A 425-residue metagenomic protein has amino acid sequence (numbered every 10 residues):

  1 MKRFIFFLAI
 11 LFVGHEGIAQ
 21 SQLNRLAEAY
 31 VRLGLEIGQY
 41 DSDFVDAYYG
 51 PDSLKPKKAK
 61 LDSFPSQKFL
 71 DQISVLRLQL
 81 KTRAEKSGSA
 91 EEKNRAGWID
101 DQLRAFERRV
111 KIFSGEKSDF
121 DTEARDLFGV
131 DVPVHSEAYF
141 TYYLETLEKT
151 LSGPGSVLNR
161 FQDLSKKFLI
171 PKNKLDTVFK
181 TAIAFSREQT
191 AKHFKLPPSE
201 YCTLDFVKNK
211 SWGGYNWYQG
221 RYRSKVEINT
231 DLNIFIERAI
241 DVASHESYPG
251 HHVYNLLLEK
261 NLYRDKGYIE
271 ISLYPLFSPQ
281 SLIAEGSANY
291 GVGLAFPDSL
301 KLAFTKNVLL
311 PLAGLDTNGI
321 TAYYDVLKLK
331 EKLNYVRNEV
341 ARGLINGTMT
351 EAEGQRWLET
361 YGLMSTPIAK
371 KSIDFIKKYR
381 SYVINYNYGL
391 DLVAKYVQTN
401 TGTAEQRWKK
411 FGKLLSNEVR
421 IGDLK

Functional and structural regions predicted by a protein language model:
M1-Q22: Bacterial Sec-dependent N-terminal signal peptides
A19-K425: N-terminal maturation segment of proteins
